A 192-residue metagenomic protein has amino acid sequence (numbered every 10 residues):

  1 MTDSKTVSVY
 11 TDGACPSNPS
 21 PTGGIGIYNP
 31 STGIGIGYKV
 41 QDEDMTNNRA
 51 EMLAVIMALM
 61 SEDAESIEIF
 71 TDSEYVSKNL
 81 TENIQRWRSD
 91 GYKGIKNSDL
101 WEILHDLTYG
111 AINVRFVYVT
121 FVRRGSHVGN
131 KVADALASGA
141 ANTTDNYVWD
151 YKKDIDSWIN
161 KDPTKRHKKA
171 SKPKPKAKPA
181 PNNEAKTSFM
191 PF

Functional and structural regions predicted by a protein language model:
M1-R49, M60-E62, A135, G139-A140 (+2 more regions): RNase H-like nuclease fold core
T11-S20, G37, M57-L136, P163: RNase H catalytic domain
M45-A50, G94-S98: Conserved phosphate-coordination/catalytic loops
A50-E51, G129: Hydrophobic (often cysteine-bearing) scaffold residues that line and stabilize catalytic clefts of nucleotide/cofactor
A111-R115, A140-Y147: Short secondary-structure junctions and interdomain/linker hinges
N142-F192: Acidic two-metal-ion nuclease catalytic site recognized across multiple nuclease folds, prominently DnaQ/RNase D-T
